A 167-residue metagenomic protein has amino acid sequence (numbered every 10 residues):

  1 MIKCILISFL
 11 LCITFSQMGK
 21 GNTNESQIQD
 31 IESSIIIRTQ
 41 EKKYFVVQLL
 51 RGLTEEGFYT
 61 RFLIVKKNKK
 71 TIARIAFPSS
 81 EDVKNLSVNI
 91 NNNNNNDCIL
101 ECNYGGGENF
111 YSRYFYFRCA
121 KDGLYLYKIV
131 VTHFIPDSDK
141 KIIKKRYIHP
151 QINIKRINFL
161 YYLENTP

Functional and structural regions predicted by a protein language model:
M1-N24: Bacterial Sec-dependent N-terminal signal peptides
I7-L10, G21, N96-P167: Acidic, small-residue rich beta-repeat scaffolds with periodic aromatic anchors
G19-K42: Short N-terminal segments immediately surrounding and downstream of signal-peptide cleavage
I35-L50, N93-Y104: Acidic/hydrophobic-patterned starts of short beta strands in beta-sheet-rich repeat architectures
F45, F58-R61, N109-Y114: Short, surface-exposed coil-to-beta transition loops
R51-E55, G105-E108: Short glycine/acidic-enriched loop and turn motifs that connect beta-strands
F58-R74, Y116-C119: Beta-propeller blade repeat segments, especially FG-GAP/WD-type strand-to-loop junctions in 6- to 7-bladed propeller
V83-I90: Repeated scaffold domains used in trafficking and secretory/extracellular systems, primarily beta-propellers
